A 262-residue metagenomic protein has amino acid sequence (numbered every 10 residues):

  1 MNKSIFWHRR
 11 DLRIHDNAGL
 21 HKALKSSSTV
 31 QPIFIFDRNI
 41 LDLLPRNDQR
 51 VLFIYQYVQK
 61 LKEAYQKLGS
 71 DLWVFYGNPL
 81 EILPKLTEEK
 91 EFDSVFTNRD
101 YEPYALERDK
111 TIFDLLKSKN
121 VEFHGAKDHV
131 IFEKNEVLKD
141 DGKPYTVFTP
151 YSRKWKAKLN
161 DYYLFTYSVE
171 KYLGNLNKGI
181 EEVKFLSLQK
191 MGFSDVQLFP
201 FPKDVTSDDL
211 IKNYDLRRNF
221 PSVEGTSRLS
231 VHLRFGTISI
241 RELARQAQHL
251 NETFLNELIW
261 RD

Functional and structural regions predicted by a protein language model:
M1-L159, L250: Trp/Phe/Arg-rich N-terminal binding region typifying the photolyase-homology
V121, V147-D262: Glycine/tryptophan-enriched, flexible segments
